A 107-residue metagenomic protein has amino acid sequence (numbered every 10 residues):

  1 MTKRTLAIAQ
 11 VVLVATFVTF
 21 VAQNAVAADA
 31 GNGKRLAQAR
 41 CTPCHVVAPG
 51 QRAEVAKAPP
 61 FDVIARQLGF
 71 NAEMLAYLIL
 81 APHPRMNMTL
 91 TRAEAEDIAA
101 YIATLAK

Functional and structural regions predicted by a protein language model:
M1-L6: N-terminal secretory signal peptides that target proteins for export/translocation
A7-A9, G33-K34: Short helix-onset patch at the extreme N-terminus, typifying the N->h transition of secretory signal peptides
A7-I8, A56, R66: Hydrophobic alpha-helical segments, principally membrane-spanning helices and signal/leader peptides
A9-F20: Bacterial N-terminal signal peptides
F20-A27: Sec/Tat signal peptide C-region and signal peptidase I cleavage site
A28-A58, N71, A81-R85, T104-K107: Periplasmic/extracellular electron-transfer cofactor-ligation site, primarily the c-type cytochrome heme-c attachment
P60-A106: Extracytoplasmic electron-transfer domains, predominantly the class I c-type cytochrome c fold
